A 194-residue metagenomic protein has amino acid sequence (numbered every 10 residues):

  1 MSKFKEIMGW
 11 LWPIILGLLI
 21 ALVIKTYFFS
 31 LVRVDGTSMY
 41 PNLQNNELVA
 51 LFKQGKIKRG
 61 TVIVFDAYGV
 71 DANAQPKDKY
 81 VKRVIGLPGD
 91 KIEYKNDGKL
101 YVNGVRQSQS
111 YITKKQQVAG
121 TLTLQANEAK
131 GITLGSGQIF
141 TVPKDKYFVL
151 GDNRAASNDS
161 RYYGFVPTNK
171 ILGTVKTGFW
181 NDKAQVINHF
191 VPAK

Functional and structural regions predicted by a protein language model:
K3, I7-M8, W12, N45-K194: Soluble "head" domains of membrane/secretory-pathway proteins
G9-Y27: Hydrophobic membrane-insertion alpha-helices, especially the h-region of bacterial N-terminal signal peptides
S30-N45: Alpha-helical transmembrane signal-anchor/signal-peptide segments
